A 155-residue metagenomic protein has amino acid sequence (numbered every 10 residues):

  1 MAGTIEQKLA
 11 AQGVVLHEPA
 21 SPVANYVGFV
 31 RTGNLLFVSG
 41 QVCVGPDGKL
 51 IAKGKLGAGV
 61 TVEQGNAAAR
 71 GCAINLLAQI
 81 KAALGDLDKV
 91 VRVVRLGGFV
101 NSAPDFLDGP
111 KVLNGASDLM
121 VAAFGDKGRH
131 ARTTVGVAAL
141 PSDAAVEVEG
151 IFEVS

Functional and structural regions predicted by a protein language model:
M1-S155: Short, polar/acidic, helix-capping and beta-turn segments at strand->helix junctions that line the mouths
